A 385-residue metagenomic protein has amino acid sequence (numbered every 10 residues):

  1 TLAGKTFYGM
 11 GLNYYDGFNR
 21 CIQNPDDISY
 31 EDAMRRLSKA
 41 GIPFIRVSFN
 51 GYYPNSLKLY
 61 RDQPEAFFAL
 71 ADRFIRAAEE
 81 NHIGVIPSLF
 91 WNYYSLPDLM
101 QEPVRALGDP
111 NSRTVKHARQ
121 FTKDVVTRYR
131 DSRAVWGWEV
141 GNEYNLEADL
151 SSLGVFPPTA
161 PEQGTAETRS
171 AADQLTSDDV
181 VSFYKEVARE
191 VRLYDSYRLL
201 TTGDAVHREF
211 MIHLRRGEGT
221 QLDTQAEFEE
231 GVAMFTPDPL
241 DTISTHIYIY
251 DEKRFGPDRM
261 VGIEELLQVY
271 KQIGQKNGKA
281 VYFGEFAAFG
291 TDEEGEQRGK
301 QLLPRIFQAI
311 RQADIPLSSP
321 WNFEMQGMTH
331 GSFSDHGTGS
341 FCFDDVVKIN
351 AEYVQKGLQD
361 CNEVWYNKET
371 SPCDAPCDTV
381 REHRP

Functional and structural regions predicted by a protein language model:
T1-R254, M260-L267, I273-K279, F286 (+1 more regions): Active-site mouth of glycoside hydrolases
N367-P385: Fungal extracellular Ser/Thr-rich, low-complexity intrinsically disordered regions
